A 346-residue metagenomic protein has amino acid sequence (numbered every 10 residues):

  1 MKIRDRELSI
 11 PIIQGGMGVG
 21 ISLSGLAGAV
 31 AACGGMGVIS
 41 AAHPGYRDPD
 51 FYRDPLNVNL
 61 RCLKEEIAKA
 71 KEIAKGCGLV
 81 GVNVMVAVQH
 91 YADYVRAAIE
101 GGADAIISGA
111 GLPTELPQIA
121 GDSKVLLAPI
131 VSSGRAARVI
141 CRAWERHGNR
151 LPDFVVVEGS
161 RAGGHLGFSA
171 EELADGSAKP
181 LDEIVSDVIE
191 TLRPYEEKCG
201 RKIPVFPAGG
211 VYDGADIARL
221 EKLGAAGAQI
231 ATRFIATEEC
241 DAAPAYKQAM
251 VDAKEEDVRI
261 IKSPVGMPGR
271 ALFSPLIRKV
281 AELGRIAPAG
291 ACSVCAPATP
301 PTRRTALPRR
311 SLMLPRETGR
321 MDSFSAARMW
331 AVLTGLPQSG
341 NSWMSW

Functional and structural regions predicted by a protein language model:
M1-K198: Active-site entrance/lid segments in N-terminal catalytic domains of soluble metabolic enzymes
I13, A162-F206, Y212-W346: Conserved active-site-proximal phosphate/metal-binding subdomains
